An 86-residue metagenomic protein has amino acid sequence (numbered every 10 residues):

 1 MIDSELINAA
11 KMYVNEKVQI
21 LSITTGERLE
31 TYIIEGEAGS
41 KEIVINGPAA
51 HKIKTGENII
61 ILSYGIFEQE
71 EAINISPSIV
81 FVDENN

Functional and structural regions predicted by a protein language model:
M1-G65, E70, E84-N85: Compact, glycine-rich, soluble single-domain proteins
A72-N86: Helix-rich terminal scaffold detector
